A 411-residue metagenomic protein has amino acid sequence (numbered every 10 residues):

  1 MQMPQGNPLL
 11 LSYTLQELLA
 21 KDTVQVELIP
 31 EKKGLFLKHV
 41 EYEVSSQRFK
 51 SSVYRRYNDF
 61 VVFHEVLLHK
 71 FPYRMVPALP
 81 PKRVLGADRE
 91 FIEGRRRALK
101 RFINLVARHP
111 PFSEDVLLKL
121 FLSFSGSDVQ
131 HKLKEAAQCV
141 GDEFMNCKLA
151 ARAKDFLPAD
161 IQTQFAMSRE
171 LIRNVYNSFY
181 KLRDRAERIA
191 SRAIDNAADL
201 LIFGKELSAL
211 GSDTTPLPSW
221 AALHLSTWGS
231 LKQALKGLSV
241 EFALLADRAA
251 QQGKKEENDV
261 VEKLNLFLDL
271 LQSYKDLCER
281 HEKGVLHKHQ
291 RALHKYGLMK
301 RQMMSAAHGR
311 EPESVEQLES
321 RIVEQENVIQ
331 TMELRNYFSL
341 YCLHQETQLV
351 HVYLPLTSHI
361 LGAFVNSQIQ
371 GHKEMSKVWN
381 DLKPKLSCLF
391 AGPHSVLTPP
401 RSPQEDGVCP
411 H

Functional and structural regions predicted by a protein language model:
M1-R188, C409-H411: Phox homology (PX) phosphoinositide-binding domain
E143-P393, D406: C-terminal, extended alpha-helical scaffolding domains
T398-H411: Long, low-complexity intrinsically disordered regulatory regions in eukaryotic signaling/cytoskeletal proteins
